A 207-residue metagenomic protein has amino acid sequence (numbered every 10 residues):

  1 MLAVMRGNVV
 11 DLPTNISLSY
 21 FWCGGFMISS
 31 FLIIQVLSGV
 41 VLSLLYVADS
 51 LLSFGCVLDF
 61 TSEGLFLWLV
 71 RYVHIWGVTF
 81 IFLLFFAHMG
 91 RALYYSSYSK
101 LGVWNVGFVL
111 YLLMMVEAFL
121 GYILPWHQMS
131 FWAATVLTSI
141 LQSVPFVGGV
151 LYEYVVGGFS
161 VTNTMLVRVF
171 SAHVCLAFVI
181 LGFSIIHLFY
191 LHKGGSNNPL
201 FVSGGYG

Functional and structural regions predicted by a protein language model:
M1-G207: Membrane-embedded and interfacial regions of multi-pass energy-transducing membrane proteins
